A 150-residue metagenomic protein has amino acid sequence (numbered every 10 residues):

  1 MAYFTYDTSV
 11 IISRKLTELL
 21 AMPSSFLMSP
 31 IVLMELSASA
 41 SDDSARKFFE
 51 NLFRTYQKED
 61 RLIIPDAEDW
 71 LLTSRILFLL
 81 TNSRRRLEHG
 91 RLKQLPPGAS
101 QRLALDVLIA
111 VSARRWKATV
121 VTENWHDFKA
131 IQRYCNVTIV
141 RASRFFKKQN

Functional and structural regions predicted by a protein language model:
M1-T55, K148: Short, well-structured N-terminal submotif of metal-dependent ribonuclease cores
M1-Y3, A110, R114-N150: Acidic, PIN/NYN-like endoribonuclease modules and their adjacent C-terminal/linker elements
V10-I11, V32, D69, I109 (+1 more regions): Alpha-helix capping/helix-boundary segments
R14, E35, L72, A130-I131: Phosphate- and divalent-cation-binding pockets in alpha/beta enzyme and binding domains that engage nucleotide-derived
T17-E18, S39, I76, I131-C135: Residue-level signal for well-ordered alpha-helical positions
M34-L36, P65-T73, R144-N150: A short acidic, often aromatic-flanked loop/helix-cap motif at beta-alpha or helix-coil junctions that lines enzyme
D43-K47, L80, T138-V140: Short, hinge-like loop/turn segments at secondary-structure boundaries
L62-T119, E123: Active-site neighborhoods of divalent-metal-dependent phosphate/nucleic-acid chemistry enzymes
